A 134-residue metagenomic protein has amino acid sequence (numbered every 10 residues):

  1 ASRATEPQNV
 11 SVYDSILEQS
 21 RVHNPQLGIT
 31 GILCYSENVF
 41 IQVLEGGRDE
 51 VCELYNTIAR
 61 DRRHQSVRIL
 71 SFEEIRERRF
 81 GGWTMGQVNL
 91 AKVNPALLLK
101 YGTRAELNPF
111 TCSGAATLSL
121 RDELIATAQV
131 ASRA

Functional and structural regions predicted by a protein language model:
A1-A134: Charge-rich, low-complexity N-terminal segments
